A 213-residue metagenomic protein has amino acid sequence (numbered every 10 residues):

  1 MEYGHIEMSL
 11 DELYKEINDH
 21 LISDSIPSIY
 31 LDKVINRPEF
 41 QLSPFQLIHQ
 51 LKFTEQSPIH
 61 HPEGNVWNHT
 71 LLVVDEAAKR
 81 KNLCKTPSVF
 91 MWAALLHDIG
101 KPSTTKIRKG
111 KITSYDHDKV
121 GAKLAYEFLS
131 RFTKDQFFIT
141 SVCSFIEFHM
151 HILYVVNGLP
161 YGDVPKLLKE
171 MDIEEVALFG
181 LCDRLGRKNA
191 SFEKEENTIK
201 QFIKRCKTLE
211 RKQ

Functional and structural regions predicted by a protein language model:
M1, Y161, R187-Q213: Terminal helices and disordered tails flanking the catalytic cores of nucleotide-processing hydrolases
E2-R108: Acidic/His-rich, divalent-metal-binding segments that scaffold phosphate/diphosphate chemistry
L13, Y30, H69, L95 (+5 more regions): General structural feature for long, well-ordered alpha-helical segments within catalytic domains of soluble enzymes
E16, H20, K33-R37, E76 (+6 more regions): Residues that form generic nucleotide/phosphate-binding pockets
H60, G64, I112-Y115, E193: Charge-dense, low-complexity intrinsically disordered segments
E76-N189: Divalent metal-dependent catalytic cores for phosphoryl transfer on phosphate-bearing substrates
